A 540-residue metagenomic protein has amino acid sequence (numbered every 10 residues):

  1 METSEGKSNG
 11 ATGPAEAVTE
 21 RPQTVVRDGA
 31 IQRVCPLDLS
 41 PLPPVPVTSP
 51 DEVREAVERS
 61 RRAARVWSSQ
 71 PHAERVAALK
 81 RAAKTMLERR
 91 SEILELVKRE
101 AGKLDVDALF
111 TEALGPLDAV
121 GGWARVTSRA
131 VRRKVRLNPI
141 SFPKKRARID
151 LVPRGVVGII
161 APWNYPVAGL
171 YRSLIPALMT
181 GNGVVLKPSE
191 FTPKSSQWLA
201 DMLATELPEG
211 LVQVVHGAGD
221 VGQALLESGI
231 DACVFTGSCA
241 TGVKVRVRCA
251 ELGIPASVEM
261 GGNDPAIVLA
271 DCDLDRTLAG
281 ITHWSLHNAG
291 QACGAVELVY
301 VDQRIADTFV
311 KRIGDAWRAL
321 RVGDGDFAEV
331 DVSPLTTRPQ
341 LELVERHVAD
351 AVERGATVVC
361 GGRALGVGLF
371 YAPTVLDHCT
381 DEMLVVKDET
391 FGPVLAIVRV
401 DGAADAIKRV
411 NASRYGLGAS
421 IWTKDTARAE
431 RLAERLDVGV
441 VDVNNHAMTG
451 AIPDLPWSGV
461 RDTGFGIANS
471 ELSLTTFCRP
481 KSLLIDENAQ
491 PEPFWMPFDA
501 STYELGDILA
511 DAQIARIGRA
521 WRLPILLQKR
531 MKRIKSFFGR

Functional and structural regions predicted by a protein language model:
M1-K145, P524-R540: N-terminal Rossmann-like NAD(P)+-binding subdomain of aldehyde/semialdehyde dehydrogenases
S4, S8, C35-P44, I267 (+3 more regions): Conserved C-terminal structural/oligomerization subdomain of aldehyde/semialdehyde dehydrogenase
R33-L37, V57-E58, S257-M260, N288-C293 (+4 more regions): Short, flexible turn/loop "capping" segments at secondary-structure junctions
L39, R75, V97, V120 (+9 more regions): Residue-level signal for inorganic ion chemistry
E52, D220-G222, D405: Short acidic active-site motifs
A64, S68, A83-R90, L94-V97 (+16 more regions): Structural signal for hydrophobic packing residues in well-ordered secondary-structure cores of soluble enzyme domains
R136-R276, V400: Rossmann-like NAD(P) dinucleotide-binding subdomain of oxidoreductase/dehydrogenase enzymes
L207, A240-T380, V443, G518 (+1 more regions): ALDH superfamily catalytic-core signature
